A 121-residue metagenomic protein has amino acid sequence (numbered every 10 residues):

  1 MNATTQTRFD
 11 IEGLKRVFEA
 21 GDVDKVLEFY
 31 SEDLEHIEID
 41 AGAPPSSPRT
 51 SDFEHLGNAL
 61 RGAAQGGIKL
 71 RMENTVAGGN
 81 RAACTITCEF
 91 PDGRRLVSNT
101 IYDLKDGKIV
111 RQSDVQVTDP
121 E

Functional and structural regions predicted by a protein language model:
M1-E28, E32-D33, E121: Short, low-complexity N-terminal intrinsically disordered segments enriched in polar/charged residues
V17, Q65-G66, D92-R94: Short loop/turn motifs at secondary-structure junctions and domain boundaries
V23-A77: A solvent-exposed, acidic/Ser-Thr-rich amphipathic alpha-helical stretch
D33, A77-A82, Y102-V110: Short, solvent-exposed coil/turn segments at beta-strand boundaries
M72, N80, D92: Ligand-binding pocket scaffold of soluble enzyme catalytic domains
C84-P91: Short beta-strand segments that buttress and anchor functional surface loops
R95-E121: Short beta-strand edge/turn micro-motifs at domain boundaries
